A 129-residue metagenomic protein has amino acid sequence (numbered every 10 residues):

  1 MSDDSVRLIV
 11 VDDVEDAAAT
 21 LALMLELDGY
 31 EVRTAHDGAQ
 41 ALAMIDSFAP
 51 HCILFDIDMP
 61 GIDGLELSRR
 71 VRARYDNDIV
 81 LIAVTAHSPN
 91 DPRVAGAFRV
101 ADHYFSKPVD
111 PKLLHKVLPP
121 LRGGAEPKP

Functional and structural regions predicted by a protein language model:
M1-I9, K112-P129: Non-catalytic signal-transmission and effector/linker regions of two-component phosphorelay proteins
E15-R33: Two-component/phosphorelay signaling modules centered on CheY-like receiver
H36-Q40, D63-L67: Acidic catalytic/metal-coordinating carboxylates
D46-F48, V71-D78, R99: Conserved phosphotransfer cores of two-component systems
F48-L54: Active-site beta3 strand of CheY-like receiver
M59: Receiver (REC) domain active-site loop signature in two-component systems and cognate sites in sensor histidine kinases
E66, S88-F105, K112, K116: Alpha4 helix (beta4-alpha4-beta5 surface) of REC/receiver domains from two-component response regulators
V84-T85: Hydrophobic/aromatic residues positioned on beta-strands within the core alpha/beta folds
